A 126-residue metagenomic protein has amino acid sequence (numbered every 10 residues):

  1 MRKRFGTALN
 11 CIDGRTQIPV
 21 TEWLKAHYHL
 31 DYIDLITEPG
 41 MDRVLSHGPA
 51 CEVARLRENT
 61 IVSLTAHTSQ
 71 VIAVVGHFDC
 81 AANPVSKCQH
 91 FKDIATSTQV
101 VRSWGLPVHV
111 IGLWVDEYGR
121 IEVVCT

Functional and structural regions predicted by a protein language model:
M1-V20, D31-Y32, P39-L56, V62-V71 (+1 more regions): Divalent-metal-activated hydrolytic enzyme cores
V74: Donor-sugar nucleotide-binding helix/loop cap in glycosyltransferases
H77-D79: Short, ordered loop/turn segments at secondary-structure junctions
